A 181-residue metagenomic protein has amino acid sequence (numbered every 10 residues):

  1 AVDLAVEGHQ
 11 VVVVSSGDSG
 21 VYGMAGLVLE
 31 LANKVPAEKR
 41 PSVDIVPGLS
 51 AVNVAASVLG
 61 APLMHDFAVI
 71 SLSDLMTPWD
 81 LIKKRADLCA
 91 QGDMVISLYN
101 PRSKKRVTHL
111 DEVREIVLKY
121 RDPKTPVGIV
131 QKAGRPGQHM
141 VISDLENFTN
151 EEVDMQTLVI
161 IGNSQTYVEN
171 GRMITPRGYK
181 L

Functional and structural regions predicted by a protein language model:
A1, V54-A56, P136-I142: Short, solvent-exposed polar/charged micro-motifs at secondary-structure junctions
A1-E7: N-terminal small/polar loop signature for handling phosphorylated ligands or for N-terminal nucleophile
L4, L31, C89, V117-Y120: Hydrophobic helix-cap positions at the C-terminus of alpha-helices in RecA-like/P-loop ATPase nucleotide-binding cores
Q10-V11, Q91-L181: A contiguous loop/helix-start segment that scaffolds small-molecule binding in enzyme catalytic cores
D18: N-terminal nucleophile
V21-G92: Class I SAM-dependent methyltransferase SAM-binding "motif I" and its flanking Rossmann-like core
